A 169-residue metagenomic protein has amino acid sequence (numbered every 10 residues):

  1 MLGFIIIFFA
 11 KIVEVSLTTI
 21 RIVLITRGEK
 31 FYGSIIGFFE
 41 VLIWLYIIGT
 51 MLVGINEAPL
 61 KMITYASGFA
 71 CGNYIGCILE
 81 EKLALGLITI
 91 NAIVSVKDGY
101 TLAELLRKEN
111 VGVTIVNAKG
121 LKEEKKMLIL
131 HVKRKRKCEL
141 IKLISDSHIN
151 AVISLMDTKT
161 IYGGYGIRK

Functional and structural regions predicted by a protein language model:
M1-E81: Membrane-targeting alpha-helical segments
M1-L2, E123-K125, K169: Generic structural signal for short, solvent-exposed loop/turn connectors between secondary structure elements
R21, R27, R107, R134-R136 (+1 more regions): Arginine residue identity/basic-tract feature
Y32, I36-G49, M62, Y74 (+5 more regions): Short amphipathic alpha-helical patches
T64, G68, V116, K159: Short glycine- and Lys/Arg-enriched binding-loop motifs that mark or flank ligand-binding interfaces
C71-K133, E139, D146, A151-V152: Canonical alpha-helical transmembrane segment with a positive-inside/aromatic-interface signature
K137-K169: A membrane-cytosol interface segment of integral membrane proteins
